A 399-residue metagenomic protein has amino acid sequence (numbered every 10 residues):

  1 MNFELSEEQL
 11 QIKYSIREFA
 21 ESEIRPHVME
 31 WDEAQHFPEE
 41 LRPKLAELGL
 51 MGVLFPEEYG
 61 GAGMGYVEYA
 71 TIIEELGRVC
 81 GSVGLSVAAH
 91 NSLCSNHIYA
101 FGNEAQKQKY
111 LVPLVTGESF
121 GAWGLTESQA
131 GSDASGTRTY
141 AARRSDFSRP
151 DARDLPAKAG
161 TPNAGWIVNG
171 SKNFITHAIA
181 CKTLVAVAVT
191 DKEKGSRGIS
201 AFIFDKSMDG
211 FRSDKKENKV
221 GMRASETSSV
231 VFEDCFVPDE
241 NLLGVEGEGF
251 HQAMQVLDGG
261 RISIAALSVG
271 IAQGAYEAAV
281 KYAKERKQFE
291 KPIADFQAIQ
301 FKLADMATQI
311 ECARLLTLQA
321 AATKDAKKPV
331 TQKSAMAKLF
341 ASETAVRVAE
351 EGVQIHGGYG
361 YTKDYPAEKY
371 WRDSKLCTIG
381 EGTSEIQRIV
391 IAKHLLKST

Functional and structural regions predicted by a protein language model:
M1-A89, F101-Q106, V115-E118, G131-D133 (+4 more regions): Alpha-helical interface subdomain recognition
G49, I73-G77, A188, F204-D209 (+1 more regions): Short Ser/Thr-interspersed hydrophobic loop/turn segments at strand-loop and sheet-helix junctions that line or gate
M64, D133-S135, H177-C181, G195-G198 (+2 more regions): Short glycine/proline-enriched turns and hinge-like loops at secondary-structure junctions
V87, R138, G165-S213: A short core secondary-structure module
S95-F101, W123, S135, E193: Flexible, glycine-rich active-site loops centered on histidine and acidic residues that chelate a metal or position
G117-L125, V187: A short, Trp-centered hydrophobic/proline-enriched beta-strand micro-motif
R144-G165: Intrinsic disorder/low-complexity segments
S207-F236: Flexible, small-/acidic-enriched active-site or ligand-binding loops
